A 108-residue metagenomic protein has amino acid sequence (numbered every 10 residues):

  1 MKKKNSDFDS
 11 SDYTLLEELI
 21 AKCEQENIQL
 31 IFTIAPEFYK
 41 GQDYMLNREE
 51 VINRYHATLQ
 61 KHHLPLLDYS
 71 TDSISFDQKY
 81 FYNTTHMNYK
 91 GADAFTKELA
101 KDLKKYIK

Functional and structural regions predicted by a protein language model:
M1-T71: Conserved, well-ordered alpha-helix/loop/beta-strand core segments that scaffold catalytic motifs
N47-K108: Long, positively charged, glycine-interspersed low-complexity recognition regions
